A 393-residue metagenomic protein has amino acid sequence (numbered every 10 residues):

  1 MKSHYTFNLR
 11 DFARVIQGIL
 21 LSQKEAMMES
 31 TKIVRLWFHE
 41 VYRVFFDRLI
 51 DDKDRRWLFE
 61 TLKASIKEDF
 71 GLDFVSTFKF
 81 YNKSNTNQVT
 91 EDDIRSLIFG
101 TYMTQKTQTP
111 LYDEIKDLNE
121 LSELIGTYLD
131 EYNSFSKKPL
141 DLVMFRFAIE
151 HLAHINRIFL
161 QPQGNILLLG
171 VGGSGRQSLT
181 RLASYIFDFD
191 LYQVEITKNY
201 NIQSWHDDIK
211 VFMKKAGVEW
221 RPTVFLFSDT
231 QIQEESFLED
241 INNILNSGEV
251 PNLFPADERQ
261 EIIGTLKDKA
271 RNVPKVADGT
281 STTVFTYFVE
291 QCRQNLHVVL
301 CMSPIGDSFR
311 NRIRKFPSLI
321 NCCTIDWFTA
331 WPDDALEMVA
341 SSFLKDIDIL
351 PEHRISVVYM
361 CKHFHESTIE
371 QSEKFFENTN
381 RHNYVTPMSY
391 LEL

Functional and structural regions predicted by a protein language model:
M1-P162, R293-P304, N321, T329-L393: Alpha-helical lid/collar subdomain of P-loop NTPases
D11, I19, G173-S174, K198-Y200 (+6 more regions): Conserved nucleotide-binding/hydrolysis micro-motifs of P-loop NTPases
F147-E150, S204-D208, N243-N295, L300-P304: Substrate-gripping "pore-loop 1 plus following alpha2 helix"
I155, L168, F227: Hydrophobic anchor at the beta1->P-loop junction of P-loop NTPases
Q163-E195, N199, E239-L245: Walker A/P-loop
G164-N165, D190, R221-V224, E249 (+1 more regions): Loop/turn-to-beta-strand initiation segments
V194-R221: Short glycine-rich substrate-engagement loop in P-loop NTPases that contacts/grips substrate
D307-I320: Short regulatory helix/loop adjacent to the ATP-binding pocket of P-loop NTPases
